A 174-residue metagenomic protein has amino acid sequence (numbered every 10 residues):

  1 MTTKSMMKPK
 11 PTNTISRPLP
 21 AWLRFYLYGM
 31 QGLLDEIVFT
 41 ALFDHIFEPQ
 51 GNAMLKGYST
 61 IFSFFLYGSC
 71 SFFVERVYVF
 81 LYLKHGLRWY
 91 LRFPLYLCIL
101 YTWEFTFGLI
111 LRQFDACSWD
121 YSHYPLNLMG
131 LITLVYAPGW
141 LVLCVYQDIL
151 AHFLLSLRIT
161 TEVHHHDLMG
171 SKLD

Functional and structural regions predicted by a protein language model:
T2-D174: Aromatic-rich, lipid-facing transmembrane alpha helices and their immediate juxtamembrane interface loops in integral
